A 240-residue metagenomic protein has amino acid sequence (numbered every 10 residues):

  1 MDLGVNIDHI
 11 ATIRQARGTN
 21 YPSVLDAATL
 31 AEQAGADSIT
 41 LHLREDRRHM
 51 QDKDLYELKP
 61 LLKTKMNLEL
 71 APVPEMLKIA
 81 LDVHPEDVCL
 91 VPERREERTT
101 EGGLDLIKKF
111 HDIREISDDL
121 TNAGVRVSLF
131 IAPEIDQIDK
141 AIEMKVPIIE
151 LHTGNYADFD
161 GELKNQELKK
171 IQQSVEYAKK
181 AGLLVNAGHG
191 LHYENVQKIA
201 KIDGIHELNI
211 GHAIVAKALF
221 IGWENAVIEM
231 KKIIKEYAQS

Functional and structural regions predicted by a protein language model:
M1-E69, V73-P85, Q166: Conserved N-terminal beta1-alpha1 strand-loop-helix module at the mouth
M1-L3, P60-L68, I116-L129, Y177-A187: Short beta-strand/loop segments at the ligand-binding rim of alpha/beta enzyme cores
L3-I7, I39-L41, M66-L70, V88-L90 (+4 more regions): Hydrophobic faces of well-ordered beta-strands that scaffold small-molecule active sites in alpha/beta enzyme cores
G35-D37, L61-K63, D82-V88, N122 (+2 more regions): Glycine-enriched alpha-helix->loop->beta-strand junction motifs that scaffold or abut catalytic
K59, G102, L163-K164, K217-Q239: C-terminal helical cap(s) of enzyme catalytic domains, especially alpha/beta-barrels
P74-V83, E134-M144, A187, L191-I205: Catalytic cores of alpha/beta
C89-E97, I148-D160, G204-W223: Glycine-rich phosphate-binding active-site loops on the catalytic face of alpha/beta enzymes
R126-Y177: Histidine/lysine/aspartate-rich catalytic loop segments that bind and position anionic ligands
